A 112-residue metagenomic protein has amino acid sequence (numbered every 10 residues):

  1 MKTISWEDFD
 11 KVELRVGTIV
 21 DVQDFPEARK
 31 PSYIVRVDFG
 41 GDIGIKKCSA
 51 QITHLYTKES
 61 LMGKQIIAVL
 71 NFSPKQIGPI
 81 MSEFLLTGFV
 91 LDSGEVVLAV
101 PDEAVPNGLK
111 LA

Functional and structural regions predicted by a protein language model:
M1-A112: Phosphate-backbone binding interfaces of nucleic-acid-interacting proteins
